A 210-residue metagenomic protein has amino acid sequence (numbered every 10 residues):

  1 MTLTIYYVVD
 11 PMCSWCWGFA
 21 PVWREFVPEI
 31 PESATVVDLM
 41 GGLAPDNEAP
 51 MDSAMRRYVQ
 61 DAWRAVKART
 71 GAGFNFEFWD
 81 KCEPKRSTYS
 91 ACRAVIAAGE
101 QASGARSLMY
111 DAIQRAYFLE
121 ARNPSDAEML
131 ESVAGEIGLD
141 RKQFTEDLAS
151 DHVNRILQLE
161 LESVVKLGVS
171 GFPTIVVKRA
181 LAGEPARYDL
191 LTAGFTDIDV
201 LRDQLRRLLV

Functional and structural regions predicted by a protein language model:
M1-Y6: Extreme N-terminal starter segment of soluble prokaryotic enzymes
V8, M12, A20-P28, A112-V210: C-terminal cap of thioredoxin/glutaredoxin-like
W15: Short, cysteine/histidine-rich loop/knuckle motifs that typically chelate Zn2+
G18-A121, D126: Structural alpha/beta surface segment adjacent to cysteine/selenocysteine redox centers across thiol/disulfide enzymes
